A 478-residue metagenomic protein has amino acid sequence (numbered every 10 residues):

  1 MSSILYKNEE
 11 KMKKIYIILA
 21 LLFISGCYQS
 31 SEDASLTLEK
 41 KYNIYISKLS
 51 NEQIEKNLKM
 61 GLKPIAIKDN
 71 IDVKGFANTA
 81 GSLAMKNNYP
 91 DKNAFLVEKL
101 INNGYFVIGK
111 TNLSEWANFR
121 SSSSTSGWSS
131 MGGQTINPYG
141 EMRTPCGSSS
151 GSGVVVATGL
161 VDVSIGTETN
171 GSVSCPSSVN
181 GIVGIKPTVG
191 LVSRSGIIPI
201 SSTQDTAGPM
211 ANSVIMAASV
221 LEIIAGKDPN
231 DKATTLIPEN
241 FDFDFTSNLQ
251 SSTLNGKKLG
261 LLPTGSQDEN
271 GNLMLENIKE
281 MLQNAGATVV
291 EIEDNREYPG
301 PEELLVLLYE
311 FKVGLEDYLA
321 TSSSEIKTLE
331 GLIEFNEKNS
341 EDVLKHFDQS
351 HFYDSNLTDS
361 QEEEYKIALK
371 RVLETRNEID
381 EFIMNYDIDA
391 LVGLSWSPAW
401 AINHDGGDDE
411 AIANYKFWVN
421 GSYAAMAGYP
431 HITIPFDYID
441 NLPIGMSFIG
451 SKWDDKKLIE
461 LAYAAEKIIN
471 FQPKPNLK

Functional and structural regions predicted by a protein language model:
S2-K11: Short, Lys/Arg-enriched N-terminal segments with co-localized hydrophobic residues within the first ~10-30 amino acids
I15-I24: Sec-dependent N-terminal signal peptides
Y28-Y89, N93-A94, N112-N118, A233-T246 (+3 more regions): Short, well-ordered alpha-helical
K41, N102, F106, A157-G260 (+2 more regions): Structural helix-boundary/capping segments
M60-A80, T253-L262, Y309-T375, T433-P443: Short helix-loop capping/hinge segments that flank enzyme active sites or metal/cofactor-binding pockets
I65, I71-A77, M85-K86, L96-K99 (+2 more regions): Gly/Ser-rich, acidic/histidine-flanked active-site/gating loops
L83-D91, G132-S148: Short pre-catalytic strand/loop immediately N-terminal to key active-site residues, enriched for Gly-Thr
Y353-K478: Glycine-rich, small-residue loops and helix-cap segments that act as flexible hinges at active-site edges
